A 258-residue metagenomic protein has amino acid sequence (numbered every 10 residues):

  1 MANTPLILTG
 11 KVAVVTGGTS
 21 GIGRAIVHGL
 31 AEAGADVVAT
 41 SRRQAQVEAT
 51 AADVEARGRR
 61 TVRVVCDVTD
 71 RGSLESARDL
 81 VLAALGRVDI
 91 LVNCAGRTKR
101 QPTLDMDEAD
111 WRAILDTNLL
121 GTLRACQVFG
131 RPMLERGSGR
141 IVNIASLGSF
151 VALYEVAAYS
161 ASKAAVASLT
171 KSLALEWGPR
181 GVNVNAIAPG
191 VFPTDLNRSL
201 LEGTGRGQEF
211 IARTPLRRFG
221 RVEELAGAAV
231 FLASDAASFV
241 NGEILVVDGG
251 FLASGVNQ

Functional and structural regions predicted by a protein language model:
A2-P5, V151, V230, N241-Q258: Short C-terminal tail/terminal secondary-structure segment of NAD(P)H-dependent dehydrogenase/reductase domains
V12, T19-S20, R43: Conserved glycine-rich cofactor-binding loop
P102-T103, D110-L115, I141, F210: Substrate-binding pocket helix/loop in short-chain dehydrogenase/reductase
L104, V151-A157, P179-R180, R217 (+1 more regions): Active-site loop immediately N-terminal to the catalytic Tyr-X3-Lys motif of short-chain dehydrogenase/reductase
C126, S162, T170: Active-site helix of classical SDR
R131, L175-P179, S238: Alpha-helical segment proximal to the catalytic Tyr-Lys
S146: Residue(s) in the substrate-gating loop at a strand-loop-helix junction that position the organic substrate next
